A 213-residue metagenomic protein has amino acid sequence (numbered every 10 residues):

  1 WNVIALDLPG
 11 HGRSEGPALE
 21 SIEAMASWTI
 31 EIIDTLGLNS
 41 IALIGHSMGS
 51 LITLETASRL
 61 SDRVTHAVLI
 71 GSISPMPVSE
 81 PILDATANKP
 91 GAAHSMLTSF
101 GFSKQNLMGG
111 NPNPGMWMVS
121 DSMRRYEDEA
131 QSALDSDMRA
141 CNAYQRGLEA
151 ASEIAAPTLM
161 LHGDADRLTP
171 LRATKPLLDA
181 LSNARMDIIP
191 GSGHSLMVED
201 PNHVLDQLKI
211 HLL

Functional and structural regions predicted by a protein language model:
W1-I44, M48, D206: Active-site loop/oxyanion-hole signature of alpha/beta-hydrolase fold enzymes
L8-G12, S74, G193-L196: Alpha/beta-hydrolase active-site loop signature
S14-L19, V78-E80, L171-R172: Conserved catalytic-core motifs of eukaryotic protein kinase domains, centered on the activation segment
L51-L97: Flexible "cap/lid" loop of the alpha/beta hydrolase fold
D84-E153: Conserved alpha/beta-hydrolase catalytic His-Asp/Glu region
I154, M160-H162, D166: Short beta-strand/loop motif that positions the catalytic acidic residue of the alpha/beta-hydrolase fold
A156, P170-D179: Short alpha-helix in the alpha/beta-hydrolase fold that links the catalytic acid
A184-L213: Catalytic active-site module of serine/aspartate enzymes centered on a nucleophile-bearing elbow/loop
